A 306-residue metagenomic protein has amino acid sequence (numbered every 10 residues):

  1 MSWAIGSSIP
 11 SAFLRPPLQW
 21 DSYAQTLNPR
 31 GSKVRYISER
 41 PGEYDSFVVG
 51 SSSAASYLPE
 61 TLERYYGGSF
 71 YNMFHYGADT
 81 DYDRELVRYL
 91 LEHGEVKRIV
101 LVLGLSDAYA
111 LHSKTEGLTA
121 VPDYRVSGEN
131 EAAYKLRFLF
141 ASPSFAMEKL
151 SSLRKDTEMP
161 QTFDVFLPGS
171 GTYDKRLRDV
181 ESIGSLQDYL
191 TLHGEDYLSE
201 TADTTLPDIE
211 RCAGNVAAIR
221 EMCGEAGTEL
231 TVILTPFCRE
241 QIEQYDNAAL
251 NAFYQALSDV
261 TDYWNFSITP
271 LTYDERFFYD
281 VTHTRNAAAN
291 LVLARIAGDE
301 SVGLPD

Functional and structural regions predicted by a protein language model:
M1-E43, G94: N-terminal secretory targeting modules
G42-E43, V48-K135: Membrane-embedded segments
R84, I209-A217, D246-Y254: Well-ordered, non-membrane alpha-helical segments in soluble/globular domains
L103, H112, E116-R220, S301: Secreted/periplasmic serine-hydrolase-like ester/acetyl group-modifying domain
G104-D107, P236-R239, T269-P270: Short beta-alpha junction loops
L190, E195, E200, P236-A248: Active-site His/acidic residue clusters
R220-E243: Active-site segments of SGNH/GDSL-like serine hydrolases that catalyze O-acetyl group transfer/hydrolysis on lipids
D246-D306: C-terminal regions of proteins
